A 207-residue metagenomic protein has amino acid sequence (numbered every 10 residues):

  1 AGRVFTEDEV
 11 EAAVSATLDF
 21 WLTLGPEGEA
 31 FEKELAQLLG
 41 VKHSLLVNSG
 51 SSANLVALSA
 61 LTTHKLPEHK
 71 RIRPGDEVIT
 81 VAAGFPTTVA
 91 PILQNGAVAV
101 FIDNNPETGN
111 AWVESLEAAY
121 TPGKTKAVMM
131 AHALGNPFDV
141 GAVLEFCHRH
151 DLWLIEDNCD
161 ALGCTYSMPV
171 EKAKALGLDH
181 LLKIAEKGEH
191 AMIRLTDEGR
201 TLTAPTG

Functional and structural regions predicted by a protein language model:
A1-L22, P26: N-terminal "arm"/small-domain region of PLP-dependent enzymes with the aminotransferase-like
F5, T23, G84, E107-T108 (+1 more regions): Glycine-/small-residue-rich active-site loops that bind phosphorylated ligands and cofactors
A13, L35, A53, V78 (+5 more regions): Generic structural signal for small/hydrophobic residues in well-ordered secondary structure, especially within
W21-E77, A90-N95, F101, G199-T201: Phosphate-binding glycine-rich loop
A82, F101-N105: Short beta->alpha connector loops at strand-helix junctions that form conserved, small/polar/Pro-enriched
A83-V89: Conserved coil-to-alpha-helix start sites within the AMP-binding
E107-G207: Active-site phosphate-binding strand-loop segment of PLP-dependent enzymes
